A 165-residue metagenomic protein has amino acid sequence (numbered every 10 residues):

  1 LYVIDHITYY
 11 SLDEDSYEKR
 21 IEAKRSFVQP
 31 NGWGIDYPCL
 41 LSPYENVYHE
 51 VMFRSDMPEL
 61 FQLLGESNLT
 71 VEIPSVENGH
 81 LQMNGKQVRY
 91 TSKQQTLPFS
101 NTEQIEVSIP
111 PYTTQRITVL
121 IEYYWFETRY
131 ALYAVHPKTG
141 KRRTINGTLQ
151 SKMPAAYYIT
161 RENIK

Functional and structural regions predicted by a protein language model:
L1-L60, V88-K165: Core pore-forming/fusogenic effector modules of secreted, proteolytically activated toxins and immunity proteins
Q62-T91: Polybasic, Ser/Thr-rich amphipathic helices
